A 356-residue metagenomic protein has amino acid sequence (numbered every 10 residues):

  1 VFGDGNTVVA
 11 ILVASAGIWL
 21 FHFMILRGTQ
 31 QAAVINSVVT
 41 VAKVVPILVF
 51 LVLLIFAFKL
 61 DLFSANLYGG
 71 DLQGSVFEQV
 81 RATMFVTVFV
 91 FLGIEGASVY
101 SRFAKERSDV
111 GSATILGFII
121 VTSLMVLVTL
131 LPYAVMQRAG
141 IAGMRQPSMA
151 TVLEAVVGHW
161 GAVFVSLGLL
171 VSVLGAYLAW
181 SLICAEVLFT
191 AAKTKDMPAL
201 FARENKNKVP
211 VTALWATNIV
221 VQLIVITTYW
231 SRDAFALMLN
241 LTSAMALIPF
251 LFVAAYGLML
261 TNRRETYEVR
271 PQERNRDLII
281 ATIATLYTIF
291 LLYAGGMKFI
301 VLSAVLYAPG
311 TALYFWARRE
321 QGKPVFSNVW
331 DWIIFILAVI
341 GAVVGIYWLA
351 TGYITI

Functional and structural regions predicted by a protein language model:
V1, I115-W180, M197-T242: TM-loop-TM module centered on a large, flexible mid-protein loop between adjacent transmembrane helices in multi-pass
V1-L26, Q31, L170-T190, D233-I248 (+1 more regions): Hydrophobic transmembrane alpha-helices that form the core helical bundles of multi-pass secondary transporters
V1-T7, Q30-T40, Q146-P147, F164-V165 (+4 more regions): Transmembrane helix-loop boundary segments of multi-pass membrane transporters
V1-V9, P46, F103-R107, S112-V121 (+3 more regions): Helix-loop-helix connectors at the membrane interface of multi-pass transporters/channels
V1-V9, S37-S166, I354-I356: Helix-loop-helix junctions that connect adjacent transmembrane segments in multi-pass membrane transporters
G5, V9-L60, T114-F118, S243-I248 (+2 more regions): Membrane-interface loop-to-helix entry segments
N6, E204-N207, F250-V339: C-terminal membrane-solvent junction of multi-pass transporters and transport-like membrane proteins
G345-I356: Juxtamembrane boundary at the C-terminal end of a transmembrane helix
